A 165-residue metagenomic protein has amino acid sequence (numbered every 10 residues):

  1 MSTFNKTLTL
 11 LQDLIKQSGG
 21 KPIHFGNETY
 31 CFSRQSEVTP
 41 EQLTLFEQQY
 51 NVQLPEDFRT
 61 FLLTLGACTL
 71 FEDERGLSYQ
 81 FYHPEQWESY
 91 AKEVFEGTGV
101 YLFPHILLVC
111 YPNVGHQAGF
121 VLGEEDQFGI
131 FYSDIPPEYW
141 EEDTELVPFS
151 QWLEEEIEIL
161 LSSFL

Functional and structural regions predicted by a protein language model:
M1-H116: A surface-exposed partner-binding patch
T3, Q35, E47, E138-E145 (+1 more regions): Generic alpha-helical structural element
F58-F61, Y132, F149-W152: Aromatic side chains
E72, P84, G123-E125, S133 (+1 more regions): Intrinsic disorder/low-complexity signal
Q117-V147: Segments surrounding the PLD/"HKD" phosphodiesterase catalytic module and close analogs
E141-L165: Ampiphathic alpha-helical segments that act as solvent-exposed interaction surfaces
